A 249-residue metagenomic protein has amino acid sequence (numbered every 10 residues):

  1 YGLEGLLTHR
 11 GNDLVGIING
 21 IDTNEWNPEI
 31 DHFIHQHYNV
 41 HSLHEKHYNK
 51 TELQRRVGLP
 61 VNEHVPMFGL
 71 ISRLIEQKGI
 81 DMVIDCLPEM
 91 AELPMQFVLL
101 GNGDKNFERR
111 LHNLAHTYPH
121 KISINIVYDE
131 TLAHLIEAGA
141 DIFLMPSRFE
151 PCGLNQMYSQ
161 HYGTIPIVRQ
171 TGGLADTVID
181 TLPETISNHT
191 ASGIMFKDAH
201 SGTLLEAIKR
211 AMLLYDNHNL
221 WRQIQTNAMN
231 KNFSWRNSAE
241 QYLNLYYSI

Functional and structural regions predicted by a protein language model:
Y1-I249: Catalytic cores of nucleotide-sugar-dependent glycosyltransferases that transfer UDP/GDP/TDP-activated
